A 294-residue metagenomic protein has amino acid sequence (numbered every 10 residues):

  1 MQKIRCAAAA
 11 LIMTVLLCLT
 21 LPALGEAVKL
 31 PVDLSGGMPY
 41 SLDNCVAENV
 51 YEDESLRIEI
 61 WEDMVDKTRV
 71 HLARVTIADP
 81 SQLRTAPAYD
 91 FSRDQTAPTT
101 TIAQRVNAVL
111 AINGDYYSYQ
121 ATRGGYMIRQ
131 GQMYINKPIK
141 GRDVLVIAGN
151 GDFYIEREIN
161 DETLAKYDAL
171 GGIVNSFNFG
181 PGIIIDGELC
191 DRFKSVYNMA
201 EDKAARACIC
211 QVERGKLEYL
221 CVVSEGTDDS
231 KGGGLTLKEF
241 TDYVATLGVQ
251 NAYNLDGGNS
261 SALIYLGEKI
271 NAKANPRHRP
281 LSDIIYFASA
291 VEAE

Functional and structural regions predicted by a protein language model:
M1-A27: Gram-positive cell-envelope targeting signals
L21-P138, D143-V144, Y154-I155: Zymogen propeptides
Y51, Y117-A200: Active-site-adjacent helix-turn-beta-strand microarchitecture at beta-sheet edges that either contains or buttresses
T68, P80, D152, Q211-L220: Beta-strand-turn-beta hairpins that frame and shape the catalytic cleft of phosphate-ester-processing enzymes
V70-R74, V144, G182, C208 (+1 more regions): Conserved hydrophobic/aromatic beta-strand scaffold that supports enzyme active sites
P87-D94, I159-L164, V223-D229: Short, solvent-exposed aromatic-acidic interface loops
A121-I139, I147, R192-N251, L255 (+1 more regions): Conserved, well-ordered active-site substructure
